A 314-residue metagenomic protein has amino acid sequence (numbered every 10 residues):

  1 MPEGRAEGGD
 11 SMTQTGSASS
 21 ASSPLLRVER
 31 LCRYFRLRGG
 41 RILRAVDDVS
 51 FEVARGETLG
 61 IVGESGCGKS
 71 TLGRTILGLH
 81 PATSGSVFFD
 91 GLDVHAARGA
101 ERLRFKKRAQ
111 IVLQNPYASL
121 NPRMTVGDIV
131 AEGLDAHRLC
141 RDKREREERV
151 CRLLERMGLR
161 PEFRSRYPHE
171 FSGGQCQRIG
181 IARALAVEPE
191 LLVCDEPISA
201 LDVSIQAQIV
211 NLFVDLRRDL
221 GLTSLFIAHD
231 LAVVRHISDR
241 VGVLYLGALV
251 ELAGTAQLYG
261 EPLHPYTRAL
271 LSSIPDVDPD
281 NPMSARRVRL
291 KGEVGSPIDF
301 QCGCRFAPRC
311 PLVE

Functional and structural regions predicted by a protein language model:
S19-P24, L37, I42, G254-E314: Short catalytic/signature loops enriched in Gly
G39-G40, V94-Q110, A136, K143 (+2 more regions): ABC ATPase NBD coupling module
E64, V193, P197-L201, I205-M283: P-loop NTP-binding/switch modules centered on Walker-like glycine-rich loops
G85-D93: Conserved ABC transporter NBD signature motif
D93, R144-E162, L271-S272: Conserved ABC ATPase "signature" region
Y167-F171, Q175: Conserved ABC ATPase signature
A186-E190: A short, proline-enriched helix->beta-strand linker immediately N-terminal to the Walker B motif in ABC-type P-loop
